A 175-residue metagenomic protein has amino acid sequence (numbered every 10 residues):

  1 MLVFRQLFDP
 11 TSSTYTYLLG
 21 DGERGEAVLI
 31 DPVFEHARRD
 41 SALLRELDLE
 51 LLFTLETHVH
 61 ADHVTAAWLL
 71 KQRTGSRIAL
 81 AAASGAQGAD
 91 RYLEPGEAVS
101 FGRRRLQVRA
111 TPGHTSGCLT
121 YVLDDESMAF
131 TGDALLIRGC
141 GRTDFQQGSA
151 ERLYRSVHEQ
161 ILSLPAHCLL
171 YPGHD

Functional and structural regions predicted by a protein language model:
M1-L49, Y121-G132, R138: Conserved beta-strand hairpin/beta-sheet module of binuclear metal-dependent hydrolase folds, prominently
Q6-L7, L18, A98-D124, M128 (+1 more regions): Core dinuclear metal-dependent hydrolase active-site scaffold
L7, V28-P32, E56, R103 (+1 more regions): Small/polar loops that bind or transfer phosphate-bearing groups
S13, R24, F34-A110, S127: Active-site HxH/HxHxD metal-binding segment of metal-dependent hydrolases
L19, D31, H58, L70 (+5 more regions): Divalent metal-coordination and catalytic microenvironments
G25, T115-D175: Metallo-beta-lactamase
I30, I78-L80, F130-T131, P172: Hydrophobic residues in well-ordered beta-strands that form the structural core
